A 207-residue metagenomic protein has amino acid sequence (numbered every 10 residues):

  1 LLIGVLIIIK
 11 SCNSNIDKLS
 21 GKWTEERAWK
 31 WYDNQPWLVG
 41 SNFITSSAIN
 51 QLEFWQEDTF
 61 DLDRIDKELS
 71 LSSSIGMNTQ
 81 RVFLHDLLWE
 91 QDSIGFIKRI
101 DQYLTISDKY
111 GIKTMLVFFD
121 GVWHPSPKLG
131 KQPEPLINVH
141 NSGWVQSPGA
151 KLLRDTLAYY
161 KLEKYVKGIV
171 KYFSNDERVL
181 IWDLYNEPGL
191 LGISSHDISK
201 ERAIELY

Functional and structural regions predicted by a protein language model:
L1-L6: Sec-dependent N-terminal signal peptides
I7-G21: Bacterial Sec-dependent signal peptides at the C-terminal "C-region" and cleavage site
D17-Y207: Active-site mouth of glycoside hydrolases
